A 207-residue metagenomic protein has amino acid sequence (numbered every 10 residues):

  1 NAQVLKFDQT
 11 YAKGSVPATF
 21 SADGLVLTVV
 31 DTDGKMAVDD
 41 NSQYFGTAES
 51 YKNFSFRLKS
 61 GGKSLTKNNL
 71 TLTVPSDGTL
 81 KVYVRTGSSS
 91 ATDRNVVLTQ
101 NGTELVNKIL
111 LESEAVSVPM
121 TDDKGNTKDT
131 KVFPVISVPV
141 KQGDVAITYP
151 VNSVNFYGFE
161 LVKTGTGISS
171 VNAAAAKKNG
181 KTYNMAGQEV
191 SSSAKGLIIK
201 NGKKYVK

Functional and structural regions predicted by a protein language model:
V4-D39, Y44-F45, S89-G165: Terminal, low-complexity interaction segments
A22, Q100, M185, K200-N201: Structural motif
A48-T79, A91-T92, K131-I136, V154-G158: Short beta-strands within extracellular/lumenal beta-sheet-rich domains
L72-V74, V84-S88, Y149-V151: Non-cytosolic beta-sheet module surface loops
V82, A146-P150, I199: Short, exposed beta-strand-loop hairpins at the edges of beta-sheets in extracellular/periplasmic proteins
V162-A186: Residue-level detector of functionally pivotal "anchor" positions at catalytic/ligand-binding pockets or at interdomain
L197-K207: C-terminal tail/sorting-segment detector
